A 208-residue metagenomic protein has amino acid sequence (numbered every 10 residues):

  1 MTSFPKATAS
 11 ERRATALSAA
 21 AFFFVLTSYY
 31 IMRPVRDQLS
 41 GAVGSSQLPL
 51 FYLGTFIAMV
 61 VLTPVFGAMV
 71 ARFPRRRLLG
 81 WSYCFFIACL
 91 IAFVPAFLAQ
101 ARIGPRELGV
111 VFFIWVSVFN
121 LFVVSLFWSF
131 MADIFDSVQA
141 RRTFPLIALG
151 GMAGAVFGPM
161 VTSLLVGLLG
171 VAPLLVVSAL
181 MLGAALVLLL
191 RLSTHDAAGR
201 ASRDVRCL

Functional and structural regions predicted by a protein language model:
M1-A21, S45, R72-R77, P95-A101 (+4 more regions): Intracellular loop-helix junctions on the cytosolic face of multi-pass helical membrane proteins
T2-A58: Helix-loop boundary and gating motifs at the non-cytosolic
L26, R33, F51-M69, L90 (+1 more regions): Central hydrophobic cores of alpha-helical transmembrane segments in multi-pass inner-membrane proteins across all
L39, V43, R72, F130-F135: Helix-to-coil boundary motifs at intracellular loop junctions of multi-pass secondary transporters
P49-V61, R141-S163: Glycine-rich segments within core transmembrane alpha-helices of 12-TM secondary carriers
F56-M59, Y83-L90, A179-G183: Residue-level recognition of pore/gate-forming positions within transmembrane alpha-helices of multi-pass
T63-S82: Conserved MFS/SLC helix-loop-helix module at the cytosolic interface between two early adjacent transmembrane helices
N120-D136: Intracellular juxtamembrane helix-capping segments at the cytosolic ends of symmetry-related transmembrane helices
